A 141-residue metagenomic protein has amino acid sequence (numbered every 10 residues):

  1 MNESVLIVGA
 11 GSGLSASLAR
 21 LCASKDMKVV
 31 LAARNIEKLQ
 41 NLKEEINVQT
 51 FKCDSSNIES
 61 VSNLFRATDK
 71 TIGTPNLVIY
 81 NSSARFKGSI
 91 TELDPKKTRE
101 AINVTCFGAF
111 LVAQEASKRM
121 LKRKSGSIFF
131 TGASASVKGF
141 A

Functional and structural regions predicted by a protein language model:
G11-S12: Conserved glycine-rich cofactor-binding loop
M27-L39: Conserved glycine-rich Rossmann-like NAD(P)H-binding loop of the short-chain dehydrogenase/reductase
E45-E59: Rossmann-fold cofactor-recognition segment
I79-K87: Conserved NAD(P)H cofactor-binding loop of Rossmann-fold oxidoreductase domains
S89-I90, K97-I102: Substrate-binding pocket helix/loop in short-chain dehydrogenase/reductase
A113-Q114: A short, exposed helix-loop element centered on a Lys and neighboring polar residues
S127-A141: Catalytic loop of short-chain dehydrogenase/reductase
